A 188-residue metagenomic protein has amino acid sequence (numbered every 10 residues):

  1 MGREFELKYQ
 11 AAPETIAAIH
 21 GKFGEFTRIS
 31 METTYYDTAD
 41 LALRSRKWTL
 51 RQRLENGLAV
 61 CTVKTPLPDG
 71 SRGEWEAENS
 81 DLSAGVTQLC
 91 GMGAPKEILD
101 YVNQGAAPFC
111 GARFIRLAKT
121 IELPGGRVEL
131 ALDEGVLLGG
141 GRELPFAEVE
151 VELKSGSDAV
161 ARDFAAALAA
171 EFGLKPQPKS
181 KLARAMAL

Functional and structural regions predicted by a protein language model:
M1-L188: Phosphate-end processing signature that detects enzymes handling 5′-triphosphorylated RNA and polyphosphate
